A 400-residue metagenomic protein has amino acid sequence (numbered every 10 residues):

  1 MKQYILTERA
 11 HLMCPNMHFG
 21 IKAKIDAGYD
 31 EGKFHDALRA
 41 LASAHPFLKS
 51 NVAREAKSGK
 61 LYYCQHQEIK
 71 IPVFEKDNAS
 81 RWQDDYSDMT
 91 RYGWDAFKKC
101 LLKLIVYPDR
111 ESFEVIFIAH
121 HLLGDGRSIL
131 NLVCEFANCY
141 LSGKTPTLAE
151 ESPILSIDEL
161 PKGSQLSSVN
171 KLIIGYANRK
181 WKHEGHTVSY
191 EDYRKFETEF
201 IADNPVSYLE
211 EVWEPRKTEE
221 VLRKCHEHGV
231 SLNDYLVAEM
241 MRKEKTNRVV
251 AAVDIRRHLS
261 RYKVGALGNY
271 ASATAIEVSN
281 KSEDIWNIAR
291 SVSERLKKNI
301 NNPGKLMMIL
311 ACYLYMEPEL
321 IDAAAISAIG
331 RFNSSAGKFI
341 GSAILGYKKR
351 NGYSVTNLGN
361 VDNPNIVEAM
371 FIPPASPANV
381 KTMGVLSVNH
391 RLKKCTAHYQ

Functional and structural regions predicted by a protein language model:
M1-H11, L123, R127, E135-E220: Non-catalytic, low-complexity flexible loops and terminal extensions
M1-S58, N78-L102, K245-Q400: Acyl-thioester-dependent acyl-group transfer interface
C14-K33, K98-I116, E197-S260: Gly/Ser/Thr-rich phosphate-binding loops and adjoining beta-strand/alpha-helix segments that form adenosine-phosphate
P15-A37, Y62-D84, H120-G124, P161-L166 (+4 more regions): Acyl-group handling in specialized metabolite and lipid biosynthesis
D30-A44, L48, V115, I129-C139 (+4 more regions): Structural preference for long, well-ordered alpha-helical segments in enzyme cores
K49, A53, R91, L141 (+10 more regions): Plant-skewed but cross-kingdom recognition/interaction modules and surfaces
S50, R54, Y62-C64, L104-V106 (+1 more regions): An N-terminal, globular interaction/scaffold subdomain
N78-Q83, D95-S142, E151, L155-G163 (+1 more regions): Histidine-centered acyl-transfer/condensation active-site motif and its immediate structural neighborhood
